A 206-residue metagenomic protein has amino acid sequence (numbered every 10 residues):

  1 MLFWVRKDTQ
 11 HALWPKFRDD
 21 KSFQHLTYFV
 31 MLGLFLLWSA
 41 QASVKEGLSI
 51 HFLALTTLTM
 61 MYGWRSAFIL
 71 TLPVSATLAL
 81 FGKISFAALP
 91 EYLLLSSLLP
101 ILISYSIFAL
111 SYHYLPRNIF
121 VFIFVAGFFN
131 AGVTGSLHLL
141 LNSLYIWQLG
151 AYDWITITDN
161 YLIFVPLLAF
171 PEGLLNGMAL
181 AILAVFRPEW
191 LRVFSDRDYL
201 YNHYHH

Functional and structural regions predicted by a protein language model:
M1-T57: Hydrophobic transmembrane alpha-helices
M1-W14, R18-Q24, Y152-H206: Alpha-helical transmembrane segments and their cytosolic interface
F3-V5, L80, I84-F86, Y92-H138: Short helix-perturbing small/polar motifs within transmembrane alpha-helices
W14, K45-L48, F52, K83-I84 (+2 more regions): Membrane-interface helix termini and inter-helical loops of multi-pass transporters
Q24-M31, F68-L72, P90, L94 (+2 more regions): Hydrophobic alpha-helical transmembrane segments
L36-I101: Alpha-helical membrane segments and adjacent membrane-interface helices in multi-pass membrane proteins
L37, Q41, V74, L78 (+10 more regions): Membrane-water interface at transmembrane helix exits
S111-V185: Membrane-embedded alpha-helical hairpins and interfacial helices in multi-pass inner-membrane proteins
